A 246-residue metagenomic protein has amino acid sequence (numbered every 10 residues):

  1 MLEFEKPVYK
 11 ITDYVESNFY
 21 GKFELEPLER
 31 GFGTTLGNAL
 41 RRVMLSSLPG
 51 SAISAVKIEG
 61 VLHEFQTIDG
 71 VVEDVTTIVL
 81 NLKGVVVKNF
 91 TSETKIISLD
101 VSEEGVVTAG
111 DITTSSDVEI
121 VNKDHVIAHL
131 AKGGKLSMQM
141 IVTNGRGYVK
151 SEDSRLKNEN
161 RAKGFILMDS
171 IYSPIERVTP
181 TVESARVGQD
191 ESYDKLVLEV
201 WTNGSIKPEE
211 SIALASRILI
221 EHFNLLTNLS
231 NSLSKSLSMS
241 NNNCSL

Functional and structural regions predicted by a protein language model:
M1-L246: Protein-protein interaction/assembly regions in multi-subunit complexes
